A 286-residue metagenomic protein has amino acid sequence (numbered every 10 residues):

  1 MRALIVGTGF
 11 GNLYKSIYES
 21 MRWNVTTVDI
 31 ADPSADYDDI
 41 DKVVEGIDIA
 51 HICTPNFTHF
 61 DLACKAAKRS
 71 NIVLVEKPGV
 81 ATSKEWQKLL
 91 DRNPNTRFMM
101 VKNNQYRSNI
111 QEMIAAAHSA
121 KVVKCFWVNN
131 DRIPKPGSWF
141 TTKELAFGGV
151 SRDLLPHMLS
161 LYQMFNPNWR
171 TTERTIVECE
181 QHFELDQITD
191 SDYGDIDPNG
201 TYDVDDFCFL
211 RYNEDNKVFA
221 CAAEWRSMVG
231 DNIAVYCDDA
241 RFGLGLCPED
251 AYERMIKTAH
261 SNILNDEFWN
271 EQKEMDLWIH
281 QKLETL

Functional and structural regions predicted by a protein language model:
M1-A35, I279: N-terminal Rossmann-like dinucleotide-binding module
A3, V25, V73, F98 (+1 more regions): Hydrophobic anchor at the start of a short beta-strand that flanks the dinucleotide cofactor-binding loop
I5, I52, V73-E76, M99-V101 (+1 more regions): Short catalytic-loop micro-motif centered on adjacent basic/acidic residues
I5, V28, I49-T54, K257-L286: C-terminal helix-rich "cap/oligomerization" subdomain common to oxidoreductases
Y14, A35-L90: Beta-loop-alpha module in the N-terminal Rossmann-like domain of NAD(P)-dependent dehydrogenases, especially those
F57, V80-G137: A contiguous active-site-proximal alpha/beta segment in oxidoreductase catalytic domains
F140-N216, E224-S227, L277-W278: Rossmann-like dinucleotide-binding domain that binds NAD(P)(H)
D192-I263, E267-N270: NAD(P)-dinucleotide binding in Rossmann-like oxidoreductases
